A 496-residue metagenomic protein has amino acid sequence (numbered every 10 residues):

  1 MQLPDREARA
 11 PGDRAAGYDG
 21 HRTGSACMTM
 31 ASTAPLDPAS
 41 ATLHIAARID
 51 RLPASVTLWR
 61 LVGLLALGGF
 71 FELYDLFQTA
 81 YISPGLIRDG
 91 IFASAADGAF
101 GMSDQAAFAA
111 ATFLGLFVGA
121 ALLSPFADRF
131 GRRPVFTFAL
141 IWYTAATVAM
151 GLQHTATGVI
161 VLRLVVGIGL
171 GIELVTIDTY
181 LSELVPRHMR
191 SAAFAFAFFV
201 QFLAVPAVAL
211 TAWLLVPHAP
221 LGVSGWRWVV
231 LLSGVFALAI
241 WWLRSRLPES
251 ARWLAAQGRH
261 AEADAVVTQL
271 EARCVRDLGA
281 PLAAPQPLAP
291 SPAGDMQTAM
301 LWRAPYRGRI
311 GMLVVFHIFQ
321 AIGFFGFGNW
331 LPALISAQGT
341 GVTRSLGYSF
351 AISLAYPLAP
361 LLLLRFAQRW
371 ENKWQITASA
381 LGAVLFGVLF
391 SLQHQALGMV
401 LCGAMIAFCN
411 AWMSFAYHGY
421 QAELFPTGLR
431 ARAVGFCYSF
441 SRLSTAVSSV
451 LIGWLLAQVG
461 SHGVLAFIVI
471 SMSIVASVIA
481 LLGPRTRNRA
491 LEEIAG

Functional and structural regions predicted by a protein language model:
L3, Y18-G496: Transmembrane-helix signature of 12-pass secondary carriers
R9-G17: Compositionally biased, low-complexity flexible segments
